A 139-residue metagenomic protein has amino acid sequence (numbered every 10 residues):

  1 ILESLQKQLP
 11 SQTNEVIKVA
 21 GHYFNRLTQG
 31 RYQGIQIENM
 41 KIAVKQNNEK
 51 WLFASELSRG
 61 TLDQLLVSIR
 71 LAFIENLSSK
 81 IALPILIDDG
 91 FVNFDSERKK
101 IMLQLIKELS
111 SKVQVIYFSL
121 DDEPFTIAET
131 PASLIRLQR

Functional and structural regions predicted by a protein language model:
I1-T28: Charged, surface-exposed helical/loop "interaction arms" that form contiguous linear patches used for dimerization
L9-I17, I42-R70, G90-E97: Conserved ABC ATPase signature
H22, R59-L86, L109: GG-anchored amphipathic helix commonly corresponding to the ABC/SMC/Rad50 NBD signature/C-loop
F24, L65, D88, M102 (+1 more regions): Hydrophobic, well-ordered secondary-structure elements that form the walls of internal hydrophobic environments
L27-T28, K80, S110-V113: A structural signal for short coil/turn segments at secondary-structure junctions
Q29-N47, L83-I87: Long, charged, glycine-rich C-terminal linkers/tails
Q33-Q36, W51-S55, N76-L83, D95-E97 (+1 more regions): Extended hydrophobic-aromatic, low-complexity segments
E97-R139: C-terminal lobe/lid and adjacent interdomain/linker elements of RecA-like ASCE P-loop ATPase modules
